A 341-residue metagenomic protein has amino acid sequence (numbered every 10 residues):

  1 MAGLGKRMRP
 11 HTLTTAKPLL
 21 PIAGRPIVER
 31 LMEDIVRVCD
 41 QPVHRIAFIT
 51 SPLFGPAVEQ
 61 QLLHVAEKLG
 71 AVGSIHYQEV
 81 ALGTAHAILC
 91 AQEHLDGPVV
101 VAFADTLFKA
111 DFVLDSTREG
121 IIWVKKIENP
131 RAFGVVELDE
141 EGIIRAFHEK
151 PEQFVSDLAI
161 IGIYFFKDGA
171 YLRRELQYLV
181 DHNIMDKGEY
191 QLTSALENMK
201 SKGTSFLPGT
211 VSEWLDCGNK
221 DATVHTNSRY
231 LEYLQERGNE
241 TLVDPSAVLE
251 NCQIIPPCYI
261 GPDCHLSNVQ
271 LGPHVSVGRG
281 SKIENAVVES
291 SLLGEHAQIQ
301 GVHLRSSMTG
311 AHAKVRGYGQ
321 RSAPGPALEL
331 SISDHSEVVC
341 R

Functional and structural regions predicted by a protein language model:
M1, T50, F103, V124-K125: Short beta-strand/turn micro-motifs composed of small residues that flank or help shape donor/cofactor-binding pockets
L4, D105-T106: Active-site metal-binding loops of divalent metal-dependent hydrolases
R7, L13, L20-P21, R25-A102 (+2 more regions): Conserved N-terminal catalytic core of the sugar/cofactor nucleotidyltransferase
L19, V136-L138, P208: A structural signal for short hydrophobic beta-strand segments in well-ordered beta-sheet cores
A47-S51, V124, L292, M308: Short internal beta-strands
A102, F108-A110, I299: Hydrophobic/aromatic residue at the end of a short beta strand that borders the catalytic acidic motif
L107-L179: Conserved core of the sugar-phosphate nucleotidyltransferase
Y178-R341: Left-handed beta-helix
